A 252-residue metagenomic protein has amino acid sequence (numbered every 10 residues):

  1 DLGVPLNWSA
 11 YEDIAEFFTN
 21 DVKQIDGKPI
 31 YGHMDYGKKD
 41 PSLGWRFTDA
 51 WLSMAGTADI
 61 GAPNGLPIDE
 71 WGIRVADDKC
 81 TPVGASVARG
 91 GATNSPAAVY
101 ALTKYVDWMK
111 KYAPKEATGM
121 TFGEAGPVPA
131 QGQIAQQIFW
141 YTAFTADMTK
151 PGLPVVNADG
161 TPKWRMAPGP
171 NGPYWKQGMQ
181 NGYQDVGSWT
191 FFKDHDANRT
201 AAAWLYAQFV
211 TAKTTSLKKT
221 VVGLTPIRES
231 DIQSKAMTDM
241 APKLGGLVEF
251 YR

Functional and structural regions predicted by a protein language model:
D1-G3, E12, Y36-S86, N181-K193: Periplasmic solute-binding protein
E12-E16, A58-G119, G169: Glycine-centered hinge/linker elements that transmit conformational signals in sensory and ligand-binding systems
E12-N20, G123-Q137: Short helices/loops that flank or line small-molecule/ion binding pockets
T19-G37, A212-L224: Bilobed periplasmic-binding protein-like "clamshell/Venus-flytrap" ligand-binding domains
K110-K115, G152-A236: Extracytoplasmic/periplasmic substrate-recognition and gating elements
F122, F139-T145, P170, G187: Beta->alpha turn/N-cap motifs
F139-A158: A ligand-binding cleft/hinge motif common to bilobed small-molecule-binding domains
G246-R252: C-terminal capping/gating helix-and-loop segments adjacent to ligand/active sites or protein-protein/ligand interfaces
